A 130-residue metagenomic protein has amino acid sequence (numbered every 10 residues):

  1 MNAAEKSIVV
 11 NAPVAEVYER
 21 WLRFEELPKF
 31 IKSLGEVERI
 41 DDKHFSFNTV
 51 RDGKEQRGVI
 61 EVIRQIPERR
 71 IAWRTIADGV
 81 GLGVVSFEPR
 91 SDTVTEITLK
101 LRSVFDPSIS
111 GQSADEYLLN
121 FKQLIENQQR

Functional and structural regions predicted by a protein language model:
M1-A3, I40-D42, E55, I66 (+1 more regions): Short, solvent-exposed coil/turn segments
M1-H44, N120, L124: Hydrophobic ligand-binding cavity/cleft-lining segments
S7-N11, E38, N48, E61 (+1 more regions): Generic structural detector for well-ordered beta-strands
A12, D41-D42, I66-E68, D92: Residue-level signal for tight coil/turn positions that link beta-strands
L27, V37, D52-K54, G79: Short glycine/serine/proline-enriched coil/turn segments at secondary-structure junctions
I31-L34, T49-R51, T75, L101 (+1 more regions): Short, well-ordered turn and helix-capping elements at secondary-structure junctions
K43-K54, A72: Ser/Thr-rich, low-complexity intrinsically disordered terminal regions
Q56, E61-R64, R70-R130: Beta-strand/loop substructures that line and gate deep hydrophobic ligand-binding cavities in soluble
